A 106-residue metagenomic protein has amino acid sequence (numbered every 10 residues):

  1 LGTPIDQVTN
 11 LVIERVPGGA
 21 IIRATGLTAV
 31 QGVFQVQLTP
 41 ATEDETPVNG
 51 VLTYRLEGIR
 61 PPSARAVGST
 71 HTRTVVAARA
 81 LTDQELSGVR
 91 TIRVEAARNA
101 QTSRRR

Functional and structural regions predicted by a protein language model:
L1-P17: Transition segment at domain starts
L1-T3, G32-F34, E45, S103-R106: Gly-Asp-aromatic-enriched flexible segments
D6, A29-F34, Q84-S87: Short secondary-structure junctions
D6-T9, F34-A41, T74-V76: N-terminal post-signal-peptidase region of extra-cytosolic proteins
E14-R65: Mature extracytoplasmic domains of secretory-pathway proteins
T53-R106: Helix-rich interaction surfaces within compact, conserved domain-sized segments that mediate assembly or partner
